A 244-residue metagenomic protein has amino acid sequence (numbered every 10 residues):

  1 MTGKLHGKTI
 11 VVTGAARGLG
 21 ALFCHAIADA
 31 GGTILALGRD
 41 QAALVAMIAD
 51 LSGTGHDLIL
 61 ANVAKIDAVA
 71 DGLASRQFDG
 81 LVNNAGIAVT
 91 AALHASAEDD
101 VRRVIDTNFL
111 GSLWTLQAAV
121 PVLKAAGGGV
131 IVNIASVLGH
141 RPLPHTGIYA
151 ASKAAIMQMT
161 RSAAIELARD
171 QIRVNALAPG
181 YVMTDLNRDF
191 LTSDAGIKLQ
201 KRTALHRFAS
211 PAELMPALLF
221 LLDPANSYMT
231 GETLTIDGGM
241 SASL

Functional and structural regions predicted by a protein language model:
A16-R17: Conserved glycine-rich cofactor-binding loop
A92-L93, A97-I105, N187, L199: Substrate-binding pocket helix/loop in short-chain dehydrogenase/reductase
H94, R141-G147, R169-D170, H206 (+1 more regions): Active-site loop immediately N-terminal to the catalytic Tyr-X3-Lys motif of short-chain dehydrogenase/reductase
L116, S152, T160: Active-site helix of classical SDR
P121, I165-R169, S227: Alpha-helical segment proximal to the catalytic Tyr-Lys
S136: Residue(s) in the substrate-gating loop at a strand-loop-helix junction that position the organic substrate next
R141, L219, T230-L244: Short C-terminal tail/terminal secondary-structure segment of NAD(P)H-dependent dehydrogenase/reductase domains
